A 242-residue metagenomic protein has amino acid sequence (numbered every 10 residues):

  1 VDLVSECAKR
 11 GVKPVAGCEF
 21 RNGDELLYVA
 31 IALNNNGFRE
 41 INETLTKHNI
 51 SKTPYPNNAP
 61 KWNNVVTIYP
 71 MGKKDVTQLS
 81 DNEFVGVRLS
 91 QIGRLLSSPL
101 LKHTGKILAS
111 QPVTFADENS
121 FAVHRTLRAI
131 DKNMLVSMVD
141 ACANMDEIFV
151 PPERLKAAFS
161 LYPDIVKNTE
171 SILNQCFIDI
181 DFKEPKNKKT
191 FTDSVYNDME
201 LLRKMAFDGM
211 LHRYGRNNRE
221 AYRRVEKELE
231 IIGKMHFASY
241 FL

Functional and structural regions predicted by a protein language model:
V1-A109, N119, V123-I130, D164-K167 (+1 more regions): Extended substrate/RNA-proximal surfaces in nucleic-acid metabolism proteins
D2, L26-V29, Y55, A143 (+4 more regions): Short, flexible coil/linker segments at or flanking structured domains
K13-D24, F115-S120, R125-C176: Phosphate/diphosphate-binding loops
L27, T114, F207: Histidine-centered active-site/metal-ligand motif
S51-P56, M145-A157, R219-R224, E228: Hydrophobic transmembrane alpha-helix bundles
V113-N119, D146-E147, P151-P152, F182-Y196: A glycine-rich phosphate-binding loop feature that marks nucleotide/adenosyl-phosphate handling sites
L161-L242: Non-catalytic structural connector segments
